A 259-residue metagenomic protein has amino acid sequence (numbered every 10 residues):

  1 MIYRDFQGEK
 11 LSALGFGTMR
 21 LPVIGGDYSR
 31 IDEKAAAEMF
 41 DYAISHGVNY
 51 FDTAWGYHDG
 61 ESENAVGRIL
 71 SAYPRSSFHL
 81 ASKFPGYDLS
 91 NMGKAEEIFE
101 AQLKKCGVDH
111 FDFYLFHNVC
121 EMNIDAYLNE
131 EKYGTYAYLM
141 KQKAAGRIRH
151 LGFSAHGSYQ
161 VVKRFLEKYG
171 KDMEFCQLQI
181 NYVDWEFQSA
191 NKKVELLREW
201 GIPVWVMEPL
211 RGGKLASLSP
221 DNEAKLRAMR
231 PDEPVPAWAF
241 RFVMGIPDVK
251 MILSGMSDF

Functional and structural regions predicted by a protein language model:
M1-S77, Y138, A144: N-terminal binding-site loop/beta-alpha segment at the start of enzyme catalytic domains that lines or forms
Q7-K10, S45, G67-S77, E100-D109 (+2 more regions): Acidic (Asp/Glu)-rich catalytic clusters
F16, A43, F51, V66 (+8 more regions): Conserved, mostly hydrophobic/aromatic
R20-K34, K83-G93, D125-L128, E223-P231: Active-site mouth loops of central-metabolism enzymes
S29-A43, S90-G107, G157-K168, V235-F242: Short, acidic/polar
S76-D88, F113-H117, L178: A short, structured active-site edge motif that brings together acidic residues
L103-Y127: Active-site groove signature of glycoside hydrolases
V119-F259: Beta/alpha (TIM)-barrel catalytic core signal, keyed to glycine-rich beta->alpha loops juxtaposed to Asp/Glu that bind
